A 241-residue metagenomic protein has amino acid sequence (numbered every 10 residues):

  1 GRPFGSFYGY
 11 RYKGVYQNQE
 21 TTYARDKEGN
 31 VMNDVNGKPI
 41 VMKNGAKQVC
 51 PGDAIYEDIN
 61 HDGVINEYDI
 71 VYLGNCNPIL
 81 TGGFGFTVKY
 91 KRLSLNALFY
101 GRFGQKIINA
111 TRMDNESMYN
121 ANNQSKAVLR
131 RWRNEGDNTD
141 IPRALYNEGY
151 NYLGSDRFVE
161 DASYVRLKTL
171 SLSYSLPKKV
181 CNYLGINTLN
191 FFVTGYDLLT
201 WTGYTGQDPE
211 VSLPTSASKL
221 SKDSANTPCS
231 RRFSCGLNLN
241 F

Functional and structural regions predicted by a protein language model:
G1-G74, Y196, G203: Conserved small-residue
G1-P3, D53-I79, A110-D114, R143-S171 (+1 more regions): Outer-membrane beta-barrel domain signature, especially the mid-to-C-terminal portions of large Gram-negative OMP
G1-T22, V128-D137, Y152, T202-F241: C-terminal beta-signal and terminal closure region of outer-membrane beta-barrel proteins
R2-G9, G14-Q19, N30, I40 (+3 more regions): Extracytoplasmic gating/loop element in the C-terminal half of outer-membrane beta-barrel translocons and assembly
L80-G82, K91-L93, S163, G185-L189 (+1 more regions): Outer-envelope beta-barrel architecture signal
G83-G85, T169-S173, S234-G236: Membrane-embedded beta-strand positions in outer-membrane beta-barrel channels/transporters
R92-L95, K179-V180: Repeated loop/turn-to-beta-strand initiation elements of outer-membrane beta-barrel proteins
A97, F191-V193, L237: Membrane-embedded beta-strand positions of outer-membrane beta-barrel proteins
